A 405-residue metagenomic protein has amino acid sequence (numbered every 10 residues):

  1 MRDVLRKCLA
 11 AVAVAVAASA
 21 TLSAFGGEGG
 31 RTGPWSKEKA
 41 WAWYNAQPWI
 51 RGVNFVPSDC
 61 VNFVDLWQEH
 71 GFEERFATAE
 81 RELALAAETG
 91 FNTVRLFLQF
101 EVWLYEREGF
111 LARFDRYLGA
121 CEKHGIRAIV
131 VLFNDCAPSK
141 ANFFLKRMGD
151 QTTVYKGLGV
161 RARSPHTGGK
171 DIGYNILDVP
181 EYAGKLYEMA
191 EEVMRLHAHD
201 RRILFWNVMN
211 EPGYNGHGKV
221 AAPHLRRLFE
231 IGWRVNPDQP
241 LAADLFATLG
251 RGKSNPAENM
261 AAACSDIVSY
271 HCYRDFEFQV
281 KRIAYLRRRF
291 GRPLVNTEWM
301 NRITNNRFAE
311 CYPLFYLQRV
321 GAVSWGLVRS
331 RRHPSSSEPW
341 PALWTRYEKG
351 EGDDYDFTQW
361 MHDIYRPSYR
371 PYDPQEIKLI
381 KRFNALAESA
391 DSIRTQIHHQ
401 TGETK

Functional and structural regions predicted by a protein language model:
M1-V12: Bacterial N-terminal signal peptides that target proteins for export
A10-A20: Bacterial N-terminal signal peptides
S19-R31: Bacterial Sec-dependent signal peptides at the C-terminal "C-region" and cleavage site
G29-S265, R289, W299, I303-N306 (+3 more regions): Active-site mouth of glycoside hydrolases
R51, W299-T401: Substrate-binding cleft of secreted/luminal carbohydrate-active enzymes
D244, Y270-H271, V295-E298: Active-site neighborhood of phospho(di)ester-bond hydrolases with catalytic His/Asp-centered motifs
F278-K281: Active-site-adjacent beta->alpha loops and helix N-cap segments on the catalytic face of soluble alpha/beta enzymes
E403-K405: Short, solvent-exposed mixed-charge patches
